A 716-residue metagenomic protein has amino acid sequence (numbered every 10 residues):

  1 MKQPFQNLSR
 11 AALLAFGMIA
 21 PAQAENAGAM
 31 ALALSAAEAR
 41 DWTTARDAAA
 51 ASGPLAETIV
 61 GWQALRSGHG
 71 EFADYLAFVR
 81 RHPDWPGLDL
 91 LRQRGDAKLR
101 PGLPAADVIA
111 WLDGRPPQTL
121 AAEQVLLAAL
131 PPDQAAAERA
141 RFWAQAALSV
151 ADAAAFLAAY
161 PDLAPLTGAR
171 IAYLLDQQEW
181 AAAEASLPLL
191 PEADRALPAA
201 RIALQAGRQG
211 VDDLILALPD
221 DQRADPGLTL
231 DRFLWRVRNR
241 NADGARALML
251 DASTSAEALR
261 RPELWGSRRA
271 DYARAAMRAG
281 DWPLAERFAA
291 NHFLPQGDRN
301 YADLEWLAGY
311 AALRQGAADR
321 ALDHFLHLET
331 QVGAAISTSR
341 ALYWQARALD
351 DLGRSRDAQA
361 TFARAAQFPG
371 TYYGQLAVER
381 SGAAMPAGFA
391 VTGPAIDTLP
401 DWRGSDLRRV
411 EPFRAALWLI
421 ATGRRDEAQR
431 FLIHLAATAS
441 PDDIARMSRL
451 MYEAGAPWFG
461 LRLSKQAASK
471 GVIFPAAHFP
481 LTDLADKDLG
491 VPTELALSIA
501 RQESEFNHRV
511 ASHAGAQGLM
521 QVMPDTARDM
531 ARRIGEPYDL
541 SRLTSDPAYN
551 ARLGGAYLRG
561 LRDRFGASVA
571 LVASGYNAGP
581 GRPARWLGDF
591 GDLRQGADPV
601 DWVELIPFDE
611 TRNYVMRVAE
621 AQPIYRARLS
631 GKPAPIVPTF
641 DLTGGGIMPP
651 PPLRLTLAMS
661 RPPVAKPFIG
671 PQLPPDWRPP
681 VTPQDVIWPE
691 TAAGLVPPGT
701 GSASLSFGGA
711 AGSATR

Functional and structural regions predicted by a protein language model:
A24, D220-D221, R238, L250-S253 (+6 more regions): Proline-rich, low-complexity linker regions of envelope-associated factors in Gram-negative bacteria
A31, T58-I59, Q63, R94 (+11 more regions): "A position-specific structural signal for the A-helix of alpha-solenoid helical repeats
A36, L99, L130-P131, L174 (+7 more regions): Residue at a conserved register position within TPR or TPR-like alpha-solenoid repeats
T44, D74, L90, L103 (+12 more regions): Alpha-helical positions within canonical tetratricopeptide repeat
R46-L55, L65-H69, A77-G87, A97-R100 (+14 more regions): Solenoid-like repeat scaffolds
L55, W62, L76-A77, R81 (+10 more regions): Catalytic glycan-binding domains that act on GlcNAc-containing polysaccharides
